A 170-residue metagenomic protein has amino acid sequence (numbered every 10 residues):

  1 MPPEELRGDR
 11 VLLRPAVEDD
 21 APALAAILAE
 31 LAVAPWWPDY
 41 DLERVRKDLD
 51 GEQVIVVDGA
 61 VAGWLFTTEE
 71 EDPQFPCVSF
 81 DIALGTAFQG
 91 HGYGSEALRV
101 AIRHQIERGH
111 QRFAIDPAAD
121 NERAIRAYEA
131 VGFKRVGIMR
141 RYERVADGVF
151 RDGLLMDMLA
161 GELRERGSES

Functional and structural regions predicted by a protein language model:
M1-K47, G161-S170: A short, well-structured alpha-helix characteristic of acyl/acetyltransferase catalytic modules
E4-E5, V54, F66, Y142: Residue-level detector of beta-strand face positions
A16, L84, P117: Hydrophobic adenine-recognition pocket in adenosine-nucleotide-binding enzymes
L28, Y128, F133, M156: Conserved active-site tyrosine of GNAT-family acetyltransferases
A34-Q89, L98, H104, R108 (+1 more regions): Acetyl-CoA-dependent GNAT
D50, R151-L155: Short hydrophobic/aromatic beta-strand or adjacent loop that forms the aromatic wall/cage of a ligand/substrate-binding
E69, A114-P117, K134-R151: Conserved catalytic-core motifs of GNAT/GCN5-like acyltransferases
G90-H104, E122-A130: Conserved acetyl-CoA-binding loop-helix of GNAT-fold acetyltransferases
